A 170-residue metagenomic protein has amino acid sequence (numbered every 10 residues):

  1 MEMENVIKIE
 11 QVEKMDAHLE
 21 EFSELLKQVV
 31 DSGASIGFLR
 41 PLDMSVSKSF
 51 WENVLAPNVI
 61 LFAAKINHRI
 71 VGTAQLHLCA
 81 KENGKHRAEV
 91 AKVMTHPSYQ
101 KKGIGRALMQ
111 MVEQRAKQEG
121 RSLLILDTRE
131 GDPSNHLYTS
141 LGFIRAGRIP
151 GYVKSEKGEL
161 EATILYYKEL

Functional and structural regions predicted by a protein language model:
E2-N5, I144, E156-L170: Terminal substrate-recognition subdomain of acyl/acetyltransferases
E4-S23, K27-K92, H96, M109-M111 (+2 more regions): Acetyl-CoA-dependent GNAT
N83, G131, V153: Positions that flank functional sites
T95, T128-R129: Short amphipathic helical patch at the helix-1/turn junction of helix-turn-helix
H96-K102: Active-site acidic-Proline motif in GNAT/NAT acetyltransferases
M109, A116-D127: Conserved GNAT acetyl-CoA-binding A-motif
I125-T128, T139, I144-L160: Conserved catalytic-core motifs of GNAT/GCN5-like acyltransferases
S134: Helix-turn-helix
